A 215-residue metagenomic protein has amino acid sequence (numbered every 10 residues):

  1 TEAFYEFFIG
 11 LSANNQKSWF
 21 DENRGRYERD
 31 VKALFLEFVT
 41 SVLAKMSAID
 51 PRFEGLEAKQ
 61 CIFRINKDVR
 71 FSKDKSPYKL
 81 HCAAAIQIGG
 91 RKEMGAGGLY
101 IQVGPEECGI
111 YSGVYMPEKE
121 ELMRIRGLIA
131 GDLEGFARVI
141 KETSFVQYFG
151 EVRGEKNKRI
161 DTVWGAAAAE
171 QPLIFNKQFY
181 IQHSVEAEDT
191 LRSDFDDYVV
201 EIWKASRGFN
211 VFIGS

Functional and structural regions predicted by a protein language model:
T1-F4, L173: Acidic, low-complexity proline/glycine-rich segments
I9-I65: Active-site acidic/histidine clusters and adjacent loop/turn architecture that either coordinate catalytic ions
A48-Y78, C82, Q147-T162: A short, surface-exposed loop/turn module that caps and links secondary-structure elements
D68-A130: Aromatic- and glycine-enriched beta-alpha-beta binding-site module
P105-W164: Compact, glycine/acidic-enriched structural inserts
W164-F195: A solvent-exposed interaction/effector surface
S184-S215: C-terminal edge-of-domain segments
